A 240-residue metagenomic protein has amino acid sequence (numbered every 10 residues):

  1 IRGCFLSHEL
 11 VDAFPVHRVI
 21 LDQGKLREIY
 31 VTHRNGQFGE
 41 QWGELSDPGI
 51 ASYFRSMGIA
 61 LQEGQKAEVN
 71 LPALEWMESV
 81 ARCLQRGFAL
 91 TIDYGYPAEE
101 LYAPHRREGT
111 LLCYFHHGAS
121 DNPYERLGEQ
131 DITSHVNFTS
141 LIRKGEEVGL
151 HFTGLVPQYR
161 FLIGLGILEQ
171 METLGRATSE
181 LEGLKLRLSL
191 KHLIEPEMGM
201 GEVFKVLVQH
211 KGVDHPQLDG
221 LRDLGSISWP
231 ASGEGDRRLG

Functional and structural regions predicted by a protein language model:
R2-G3, G87: Conserved acidic residues
G3-F54, P104-Y114: A mobile, often basic/glycine-rich helix-loop segment that functions as the active-site lid/recognition loop
A51-G240: Long, Lys/Arg- and hydrophobic-enriched amphipathic alpha-helices
